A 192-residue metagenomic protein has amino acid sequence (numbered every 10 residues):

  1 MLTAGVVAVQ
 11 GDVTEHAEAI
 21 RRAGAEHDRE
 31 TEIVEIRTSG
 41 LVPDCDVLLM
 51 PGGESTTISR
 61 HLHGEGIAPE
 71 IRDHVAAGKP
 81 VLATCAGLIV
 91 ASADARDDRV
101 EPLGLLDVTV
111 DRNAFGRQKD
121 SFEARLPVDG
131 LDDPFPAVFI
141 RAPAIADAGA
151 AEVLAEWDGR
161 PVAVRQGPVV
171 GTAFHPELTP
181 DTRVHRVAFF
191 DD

Functional and structural regions predicted by a protein language model:
M1-G5, P102, P168: Residues that mark the start of a beta-strand
M1-G64, E70-H74, T182, R186 (+1 more regions): N-terminal beta1-alpha1 cap of cysteine-dependent amidohydrolase-like domains
V9, A86, F174: Cofactor-binding loop segments of dinucleotide-utilizing enzymes, especially the Rossmann-like FAD- and NAD(P)+-binding
G11, G40, L88, V110 (+3 more regions): Residue-level detector of flexible, active-site-proximal loop/helix-junction positions within diverse enzyme catalytic
V47, P80-V81, L103, A137 (+1 more regions): A residue-level structural signature of the nucleotidyltransferase/glycosyltransferase Rossmann-like core
M50, A83-T84, I140: A conserved hydrophobic position in a structured secondary element of the catalytic/binding core that shapes
S55-P127: Cysteine-nucleophile active-site neighborhood
N113-D192: Amide-donor transfer/coupling interface in amidating biosynthetic enzymes
